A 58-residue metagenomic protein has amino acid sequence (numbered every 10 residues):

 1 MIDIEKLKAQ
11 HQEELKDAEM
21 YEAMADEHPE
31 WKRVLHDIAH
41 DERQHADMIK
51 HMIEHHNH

Functional and structural regions predicted by a protein language model:
M1-H58: Non-heme di-metal
